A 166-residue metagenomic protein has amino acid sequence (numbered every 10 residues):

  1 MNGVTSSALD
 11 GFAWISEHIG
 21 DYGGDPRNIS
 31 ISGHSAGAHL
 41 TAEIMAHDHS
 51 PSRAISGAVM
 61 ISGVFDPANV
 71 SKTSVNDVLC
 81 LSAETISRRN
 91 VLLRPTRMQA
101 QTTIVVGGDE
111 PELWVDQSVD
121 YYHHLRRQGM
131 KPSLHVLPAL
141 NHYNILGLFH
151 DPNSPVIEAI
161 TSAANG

Functional and structural regions predicted by a protein language model:
M1-S6: Cap/lid segment of the alpha/beta-hydrolase catalytic domain
A8, V75-V78, D151-N153: Short, hinge-like loop/turn segments at secondary-structure boundaries
D10-V75: Primarily recognizes the serine-hydrolase "nucleophile elbow" in alpha/beta-hydrolase and SGNH/GDSL folds
I29, T102, K131-S133: Hydrophobic anchor at the start of a short beta-strand that flanks the dinucleotide cofactor-binding loop
G57, G63-S71, A83-V119: The feature captures the conserved acid-bearing segment of alpha/beta-hydrolase catalytic domains
V119-Y122, R126-G166: C-terminal catalytic histidine-bearing segment of alpha/beta-hydrolase fold enzymes
